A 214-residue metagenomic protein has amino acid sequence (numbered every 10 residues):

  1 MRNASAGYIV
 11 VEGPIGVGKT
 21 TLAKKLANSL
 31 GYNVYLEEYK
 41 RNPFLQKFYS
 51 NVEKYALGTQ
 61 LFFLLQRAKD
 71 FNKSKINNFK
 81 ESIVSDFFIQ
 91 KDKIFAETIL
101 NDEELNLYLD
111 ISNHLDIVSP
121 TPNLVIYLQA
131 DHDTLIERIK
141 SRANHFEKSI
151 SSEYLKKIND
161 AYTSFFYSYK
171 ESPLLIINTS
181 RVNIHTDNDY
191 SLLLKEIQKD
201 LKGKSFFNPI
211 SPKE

Functional and structural regions predicted by a protein language model:
V11: Hydrophobic anchor at the beta1->P-loop junction of P-loop NTPases
P14: P-loop (Walker A) phosphate-binding loop of NTP-binding proteins
K19: Conserved lysine of the Walker
L22-A23, A27: Post-Walker A alpha-helix
N28-Q66: Conserved substrate/cofactor phosphate-moiety recognition/catalytic segment in nucleotide-dependent phosphotransferases
Y55, T59-P120: Glycine-rich phosphate-binding loop used to anchor ATP phosphates in small-molecule kinases, encompassing both
K93-T163: A glycine- and Lys/Arg-enriched "phosphate-lid" helix/loop adjacent to the NTP-binding pocket of small-molecule kinases
K140-K148, K156-E214: NTP-dependent small-molecule kinase module
